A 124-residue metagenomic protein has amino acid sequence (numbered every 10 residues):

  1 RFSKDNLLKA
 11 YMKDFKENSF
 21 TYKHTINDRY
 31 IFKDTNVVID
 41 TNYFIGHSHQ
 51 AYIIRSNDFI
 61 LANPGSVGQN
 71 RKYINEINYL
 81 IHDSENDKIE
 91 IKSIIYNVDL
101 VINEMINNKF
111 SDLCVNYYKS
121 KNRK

Functional and structural regions predicted by a protein language model:
R1-N42: Conserved catalytic scaffold of divalent metal-dependent phosphoesterases
N6, D34, H47, G65-G68: Residue-level detector of functional hotspots within protein domains
D14, Y22, I53, Y79-I81: Conserved hydrophobic/aromatic beta-strand scaffold that supports enzyme active sites
K23, N42-H47, L61-G65: Active-site neighborhood of phospho(di)ester-bond hydrolases with catalytic His/Asp-centered motifs
D28-Y30, F44-R55, Q69-I74: Active-site environment of divalent metal-dependent phosphoester hydrolases
T35-I39, Y52-D58: Short loop/helix-cap segments at secondary-structure boundaries that form the rim of catalytic
I39, F44-S48, D83-I91: Hydrophobic transmembrane alpha-helix bundles
R55-K124: Acidic, His/Gly-rich catalytic cores of divalent-metal-dependent hydrolytic chemistry
